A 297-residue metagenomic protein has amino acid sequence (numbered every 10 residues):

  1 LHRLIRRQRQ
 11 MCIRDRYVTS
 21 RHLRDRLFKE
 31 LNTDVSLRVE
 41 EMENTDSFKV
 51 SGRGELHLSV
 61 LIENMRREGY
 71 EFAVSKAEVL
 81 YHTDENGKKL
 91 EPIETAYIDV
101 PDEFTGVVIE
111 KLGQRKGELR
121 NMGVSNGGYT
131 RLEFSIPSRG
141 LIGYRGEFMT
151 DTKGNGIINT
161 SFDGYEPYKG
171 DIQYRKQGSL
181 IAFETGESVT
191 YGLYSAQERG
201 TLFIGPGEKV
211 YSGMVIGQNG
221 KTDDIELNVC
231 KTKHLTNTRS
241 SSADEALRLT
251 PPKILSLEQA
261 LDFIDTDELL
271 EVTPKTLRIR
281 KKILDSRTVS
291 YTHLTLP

Functional and structural regions predicted by a protein language model:
L1-R9, I13, H293-L296: Single conserved hydrophobic/aromatic residue that forms the stacking wall/gate of nucleotide- or nucleobase-binding
R7-Q10, R14-T45, R67: Catalytic P-loop NTP-binding/switch module of NTPases
Q10, R14-R16, L90-V100: Short glycine-/aliphatic-rich beta-strand segments at the starts of folded cytosolic domains
T19-E30, V100-R115: Short amphipathic alpha-helix segments
L31-V35, M65-F72, G113-R120, M149-I157: A common structural junction motif
D34-M42, R120-M122, N155-T160, E271-T273: Flexible, glycine/charged-enriched surface loops at secondary-structure junctions
R38-D84, I93-E94, P101-V107, R131 (+8 more regions): Conserved structured catalytic cores and adjacent interaction surfaces of nucleotide-binding/hydrolyzing enzymes
I136, E147-T266, E271-L294: Long insertion/accessory domains within large nucleic-acid-processing enzymes
